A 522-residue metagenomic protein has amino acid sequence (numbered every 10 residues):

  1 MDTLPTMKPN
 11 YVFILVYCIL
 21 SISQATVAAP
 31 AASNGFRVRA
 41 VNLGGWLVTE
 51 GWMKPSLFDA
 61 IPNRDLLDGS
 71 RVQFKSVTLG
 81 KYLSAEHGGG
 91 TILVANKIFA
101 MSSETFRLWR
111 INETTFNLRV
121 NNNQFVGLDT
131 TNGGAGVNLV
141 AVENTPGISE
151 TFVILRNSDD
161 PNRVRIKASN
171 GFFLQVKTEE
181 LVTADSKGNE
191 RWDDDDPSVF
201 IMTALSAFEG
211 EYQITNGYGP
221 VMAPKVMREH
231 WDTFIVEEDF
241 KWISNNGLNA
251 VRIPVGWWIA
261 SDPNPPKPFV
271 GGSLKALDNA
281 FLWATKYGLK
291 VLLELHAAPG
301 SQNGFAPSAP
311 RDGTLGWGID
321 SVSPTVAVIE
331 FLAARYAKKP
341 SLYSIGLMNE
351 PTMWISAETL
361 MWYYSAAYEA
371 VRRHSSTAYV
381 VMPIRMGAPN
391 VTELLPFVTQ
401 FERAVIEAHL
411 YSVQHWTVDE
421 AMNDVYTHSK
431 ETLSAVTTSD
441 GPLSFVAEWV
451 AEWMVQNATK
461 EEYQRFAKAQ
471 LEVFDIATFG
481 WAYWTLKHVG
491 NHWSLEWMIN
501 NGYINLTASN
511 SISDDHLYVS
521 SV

Functional and structural regions predicted by a protein language model:
M1-M7: N-terminal secretory signal peptides that target proteins for export/translocation
K8-A29: Cleavable N-terminal signal peptides of Sec/SRP-targeted secreted and luminal proteins
F36-A40, V48-L66, S70, S206-Y379: Active-site mouth of glycoside hydrolases
R39, T438-Y518: Substrate-binding cleft of secreted/luminal carbohydrate-active enzymes
W46-V48, W258-A260, A298, T352 (+4 more regions): Short, solvent-exposed loop/turn segments at secondary-structure junctions
L47-M53, Y82, Q414-T417: Short, solvent-exposed loop/turn elements at domain surfaces
D65-S206: Lectin-like carbohydrate-binding module/patch detector with strong preference for beta-trefoil
A327, A334-A337, S341-S344, M348-I476: Extracellular glycoside hydrolase catalytic/binding regions
